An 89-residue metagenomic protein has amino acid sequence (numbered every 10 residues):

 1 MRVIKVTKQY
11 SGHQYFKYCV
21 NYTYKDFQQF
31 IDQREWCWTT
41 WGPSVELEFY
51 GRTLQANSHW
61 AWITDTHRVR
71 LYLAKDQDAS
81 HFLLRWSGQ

Functional and structural regions predicted by a protein language model:
M1-T66: The feature represents the first ordered module of a protein
S58-Q89: Short, compact, well-ordered microdomains
